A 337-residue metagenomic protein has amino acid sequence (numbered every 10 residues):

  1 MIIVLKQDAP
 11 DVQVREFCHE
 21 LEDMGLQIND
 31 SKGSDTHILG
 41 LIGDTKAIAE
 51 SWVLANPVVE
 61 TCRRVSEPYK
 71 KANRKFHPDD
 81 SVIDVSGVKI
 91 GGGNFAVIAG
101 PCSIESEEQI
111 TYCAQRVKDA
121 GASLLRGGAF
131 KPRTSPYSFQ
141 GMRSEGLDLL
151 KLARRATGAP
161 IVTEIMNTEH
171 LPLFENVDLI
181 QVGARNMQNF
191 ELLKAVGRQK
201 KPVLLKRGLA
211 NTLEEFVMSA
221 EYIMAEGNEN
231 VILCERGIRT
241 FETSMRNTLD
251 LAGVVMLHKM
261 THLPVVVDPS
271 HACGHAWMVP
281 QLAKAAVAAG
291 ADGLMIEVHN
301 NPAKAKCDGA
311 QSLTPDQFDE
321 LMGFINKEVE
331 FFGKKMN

Functional and structural regions predicted by a protein language model:
K6, M142, G158-E169, D178-E191 (+3 more regions): Catalytic beta/alpha-barrel core
V53, G100, L125, F174 (+3 more regions): Conserved, mostly hydrophobic/aromatic
E67-I98, F332-M336: N-terminal amphipathic alpha-helix/helix-capping segment at the start of soluble metabolic enzymes
G93-F95, G121-S123, R155-I161, N176-D178 (+4 more regions): Short, well-ordered coil/turn segments that N-cap beta-strands
F95-Y112, S135-Q140, P160-E164, G183-R185 (+2 more regions): Active-site mouth loops of central-metabolism enzymes
R126-S144, N300-A310: Glycine-rich, proline-tolerant flexible connector loops at the mouths of alpha/beta enzymes
F139-T163, A195-P202, L251-V265, Q311-G333: Alpha-helix-loop-beta-strand connector modules within alpha/beta enzyme cores
Q199-V298: Catalytic alpha/beta core domains of metabolic enzymes, predominantly
